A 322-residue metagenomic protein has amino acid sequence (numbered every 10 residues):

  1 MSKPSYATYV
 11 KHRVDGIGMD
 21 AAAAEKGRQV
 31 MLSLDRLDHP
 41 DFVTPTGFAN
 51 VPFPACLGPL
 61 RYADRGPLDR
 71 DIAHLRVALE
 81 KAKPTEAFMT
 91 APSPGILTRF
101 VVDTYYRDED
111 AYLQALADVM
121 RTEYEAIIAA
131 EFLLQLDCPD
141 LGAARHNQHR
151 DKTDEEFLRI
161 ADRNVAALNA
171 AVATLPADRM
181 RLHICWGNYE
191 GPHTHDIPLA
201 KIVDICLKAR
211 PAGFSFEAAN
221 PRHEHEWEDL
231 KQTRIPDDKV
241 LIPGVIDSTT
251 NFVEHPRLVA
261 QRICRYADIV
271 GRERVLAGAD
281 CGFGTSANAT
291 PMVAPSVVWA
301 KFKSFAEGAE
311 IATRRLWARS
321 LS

Functional and structural regions predicted by a protein language model:
M1-S322: Domain-level signal for soluble alpha/beta catalytic cores
